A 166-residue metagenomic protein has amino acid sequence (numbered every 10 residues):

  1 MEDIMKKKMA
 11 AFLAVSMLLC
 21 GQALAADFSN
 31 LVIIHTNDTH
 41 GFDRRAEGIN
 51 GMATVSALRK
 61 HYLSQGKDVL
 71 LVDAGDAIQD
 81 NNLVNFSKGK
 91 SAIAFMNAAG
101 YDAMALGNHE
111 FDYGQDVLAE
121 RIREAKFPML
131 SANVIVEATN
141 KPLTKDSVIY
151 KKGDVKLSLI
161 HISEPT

Functional and structural regions predicted by a protein language model:
E2-K8: Positively charged n-region of N-terminal signal peptides that target proteins for export
A14-C20: Bacterial N-terminal signal peptides
A25-S163: Acidic, metal/ion-coordinating pockets
